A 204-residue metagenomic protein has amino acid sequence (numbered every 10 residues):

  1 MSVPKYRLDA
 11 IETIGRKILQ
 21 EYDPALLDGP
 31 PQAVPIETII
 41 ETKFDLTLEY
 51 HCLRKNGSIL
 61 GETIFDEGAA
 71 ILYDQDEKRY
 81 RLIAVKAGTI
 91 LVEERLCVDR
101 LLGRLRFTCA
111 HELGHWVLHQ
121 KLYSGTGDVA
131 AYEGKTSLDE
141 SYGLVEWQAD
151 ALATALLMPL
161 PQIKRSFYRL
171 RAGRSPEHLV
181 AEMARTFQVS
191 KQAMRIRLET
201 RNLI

Functional and structural regions predicted by a protein language model:
M1-I204: Active-site hotspot residues in diverse enzymes, especially metal/ion-binding acidic/histidine motifs
